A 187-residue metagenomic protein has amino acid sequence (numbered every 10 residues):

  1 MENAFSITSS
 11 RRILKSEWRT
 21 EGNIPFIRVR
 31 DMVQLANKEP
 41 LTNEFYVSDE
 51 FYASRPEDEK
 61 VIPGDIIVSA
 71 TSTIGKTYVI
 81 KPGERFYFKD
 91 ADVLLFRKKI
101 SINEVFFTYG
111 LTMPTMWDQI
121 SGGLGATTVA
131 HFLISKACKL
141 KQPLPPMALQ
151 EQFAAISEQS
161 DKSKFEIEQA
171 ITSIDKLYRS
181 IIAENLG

Functional and structural regions predicted by a protein language model:
M1-K38, Y52, P56, V129: Low-complexity, Lys/Gly-biased intrinsically disordered segments
M1-R12, E21, K139, L144-E151 (+1 more regions): Non-catalytic DNA-recognition/assembly elements of restriction-modification systems
V33-V47, I66-S69, T73-K89, V105-Y109 (+1 more regions): Short, ligand-facing micro-motifs at secondary-structure edges
E50, R55-P56, G83, T127 (+1 more regions): A structural connector/turn signal
P56, V61-P63: Residue-level recognition of short, solvent-exposed, well-ordered loop/turn junctions that link secondary-structure
A70, F86-L94, I102, G125-E151: A short glycine-rich beta-alpha junction/loop motif
G83, K98-S101, P114-T115: Short loop segments at secondary-structure junctions
N103-G110, L149-Q152, I156: Short amphipathic alpha-helical coupling segments at ligand-binding clamshell hinges and other catalytic/signaling
